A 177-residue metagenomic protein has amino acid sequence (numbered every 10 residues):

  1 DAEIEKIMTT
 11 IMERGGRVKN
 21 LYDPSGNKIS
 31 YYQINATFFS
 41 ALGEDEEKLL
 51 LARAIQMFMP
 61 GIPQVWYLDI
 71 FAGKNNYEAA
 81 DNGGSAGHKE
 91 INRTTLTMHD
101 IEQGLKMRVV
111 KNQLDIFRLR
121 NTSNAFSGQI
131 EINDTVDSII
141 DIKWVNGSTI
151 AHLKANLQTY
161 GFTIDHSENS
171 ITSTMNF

Functional and structural regions predicted by a protein language model:
D1-F177: Active-site and adjacent substrate-binding regions of carbohydrate-active enzymes
